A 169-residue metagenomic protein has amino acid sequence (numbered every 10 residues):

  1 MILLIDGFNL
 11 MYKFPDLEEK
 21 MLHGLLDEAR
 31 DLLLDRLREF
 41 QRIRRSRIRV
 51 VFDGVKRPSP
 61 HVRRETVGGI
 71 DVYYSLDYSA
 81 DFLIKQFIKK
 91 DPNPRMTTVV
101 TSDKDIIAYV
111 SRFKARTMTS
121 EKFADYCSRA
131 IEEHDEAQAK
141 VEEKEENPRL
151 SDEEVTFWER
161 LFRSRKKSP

Functional and structural regions predicted by a protein language model:
I2-I5, N9-P169: Nuclease catalytic cores that cleave nucleic-acid phosphodiester bonds, predominantly acidic two-metal-ion
